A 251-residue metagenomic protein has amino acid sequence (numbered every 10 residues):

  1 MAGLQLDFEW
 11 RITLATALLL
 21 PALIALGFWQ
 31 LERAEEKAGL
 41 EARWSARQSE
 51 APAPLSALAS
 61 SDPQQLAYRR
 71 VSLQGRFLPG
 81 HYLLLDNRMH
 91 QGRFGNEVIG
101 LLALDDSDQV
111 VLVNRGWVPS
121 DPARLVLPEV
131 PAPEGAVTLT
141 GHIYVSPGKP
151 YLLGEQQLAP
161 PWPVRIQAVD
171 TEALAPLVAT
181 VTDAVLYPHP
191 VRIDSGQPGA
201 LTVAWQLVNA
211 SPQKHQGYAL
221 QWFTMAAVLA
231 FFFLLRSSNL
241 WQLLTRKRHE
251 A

Functional and structural regions predicted by a protein language model:
M1-L58, R69-A251: Surface-exposed, charge/polar-rich loops and edge strands
D62: Phosphate-centric recognition/catalysis
